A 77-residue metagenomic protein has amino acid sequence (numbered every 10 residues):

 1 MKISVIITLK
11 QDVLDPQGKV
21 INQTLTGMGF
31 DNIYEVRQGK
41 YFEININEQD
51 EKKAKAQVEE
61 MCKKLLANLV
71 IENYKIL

Functional and structural regions predicted by a protein language model:
K2-S4, T8-Y41, K53-L77: Long, contiguous binding/interaction regions
F42-N47: Amphipathic alpha-helical segments that form the core helices of the histone-fold
E48-K52: Helix N-cap motif at beta-to-alpha junctions
